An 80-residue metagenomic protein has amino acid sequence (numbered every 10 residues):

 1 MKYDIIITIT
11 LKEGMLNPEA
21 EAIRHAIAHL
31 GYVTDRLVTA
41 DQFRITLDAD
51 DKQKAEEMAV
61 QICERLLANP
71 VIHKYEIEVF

Functional and structural regions predicted by a protein language model:
M1-F80: Long, contiguous binding/interaction regions
